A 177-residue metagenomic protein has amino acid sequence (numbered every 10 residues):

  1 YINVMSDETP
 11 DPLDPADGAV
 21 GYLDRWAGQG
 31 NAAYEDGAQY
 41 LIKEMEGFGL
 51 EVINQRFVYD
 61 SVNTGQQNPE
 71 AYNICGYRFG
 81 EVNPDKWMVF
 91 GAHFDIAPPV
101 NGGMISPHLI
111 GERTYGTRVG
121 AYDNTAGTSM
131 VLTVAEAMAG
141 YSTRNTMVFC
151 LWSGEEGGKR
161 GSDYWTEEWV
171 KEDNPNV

Functional and structural regions predicted by a protein language model:
Y1-I2, A19-Y22, G30-E44, I74 (+4 more regions): Stable alpha-helical elements in mature extracytoplasmic
Y1-P12, Y40-E51, A97, T133-Y141 (+1 more regions): Structured segments of extracytoplasmic/periplasmic soluble domains in secreted or envelope-associated proteins
Y1-S6, L41, V52-Q55, N73-Y77 (+4 more regions): Structural recognition of the beta-strand scaffold that forms the well-ordered cores of secreted hydrolase catalytic
D7, D11-F79: A non-catalytic alpha/beta surface segment that caps or lines the substrate-entry region of metallo-dependent hydrolase
D11-P12, E51, V58-N63, E81-N83 (+3 more regions): Solvent-exposed loop/turn segments at secondary-structure junctions within structured extracellular/periplasmic domains
D17, G102-G120: A solvent-exposed, charged loop/short amphipathic helix patch at secondary-structure junctions
E70, P98, R113-V177: Acidic/histidine-rich catalytic neighborhood of metal-dependent amide-processing enzymes
K86-M88, P99-H108, K159-D163: Short, solvent-exposed loop/turn and secondary-structure capping segments
